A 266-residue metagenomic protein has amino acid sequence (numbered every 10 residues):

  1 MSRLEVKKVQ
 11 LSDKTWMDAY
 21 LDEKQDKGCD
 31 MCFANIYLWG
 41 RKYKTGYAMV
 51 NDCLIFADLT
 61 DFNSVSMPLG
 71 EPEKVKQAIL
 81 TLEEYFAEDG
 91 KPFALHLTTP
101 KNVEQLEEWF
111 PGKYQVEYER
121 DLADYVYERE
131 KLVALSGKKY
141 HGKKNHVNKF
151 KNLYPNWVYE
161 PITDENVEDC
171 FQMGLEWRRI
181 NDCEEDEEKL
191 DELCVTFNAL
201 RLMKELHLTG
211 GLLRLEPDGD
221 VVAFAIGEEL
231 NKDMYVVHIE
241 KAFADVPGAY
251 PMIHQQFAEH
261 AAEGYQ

Functional and structural regions predicted by a protein language model:
S2-V50, D186, E192: Amide-forming acyltransferase catalytic core, primarily the GNAT-like/NAT-type and related acyltransferase folds
A19, C29-K101, L215-A244: Conserved donor-binding loop and adjoining core beta-sheet/short helix segment in diverse acyl/aminoacyl transferases
A78-L80, E108-G112: Short acidic (Asp/Glu) patches
F86-D89, P155, H260-Y265: Short, surface-exposed connector motifs at secondary-structure boundaries
K91-W109, R120-D124: Short, glycine/charge-rich beta-strand/loop segments that flank catalytic centers and engage negatively charged groups
P92-T98, V126, V158-T163, L212: A structural signal for short, well-ordered beta-strand segments and their strand-loop junctions that often border
P111-E187: Acyltransferase donor/substrate-recognition loop-hinge adjacent to the catalytic core
C194-Q266: Accessory, usually C-terminal, subdomains that scaffold auxiliary metal cofactors
